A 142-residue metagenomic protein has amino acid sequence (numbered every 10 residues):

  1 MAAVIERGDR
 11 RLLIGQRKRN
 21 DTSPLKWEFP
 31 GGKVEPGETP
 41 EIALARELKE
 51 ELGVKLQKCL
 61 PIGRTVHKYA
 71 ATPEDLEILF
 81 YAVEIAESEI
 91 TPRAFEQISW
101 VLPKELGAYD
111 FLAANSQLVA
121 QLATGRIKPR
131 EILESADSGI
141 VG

Functional and structural regions predicted by a protein language model:
M1-L12, K33: Conserved N-terminal beta-strand and adjoining loop/helix that marks the start of the Nudix/MutT-like hydrolase domain
R7, K55-L56, T65-I90, S99 (+1 more regions): Active-site-adjacent beta-strand/loop module that shapes the phosphate/pyrophosphate-binding cleft
L13, E28, F80: Conserved beta-strand segments that form the floor/walls of ligand-binding pockets within enzyme and binding domains
R17-N20, F111: Short coil/turn segments
D21-K26: A conserved beta-turn-beta hairpin within the catalytic core of GNAT-like acetyltransferases that forms part
F29-I62, L102: The catalytic Nudix box helix
A82, T91-A123: NUDIX/MutT-family hydrolases
A114-G142: Charged phosphate-binding loop/patch that engages nucleotide di/tri-phosphates or the phosphate backbone of nucleic
